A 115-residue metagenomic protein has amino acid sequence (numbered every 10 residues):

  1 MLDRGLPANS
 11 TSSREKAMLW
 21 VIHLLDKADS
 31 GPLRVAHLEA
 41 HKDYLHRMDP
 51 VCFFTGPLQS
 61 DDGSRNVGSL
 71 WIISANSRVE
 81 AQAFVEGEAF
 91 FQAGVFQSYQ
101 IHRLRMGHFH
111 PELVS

Functional and structural regions predicted by a protein language model:
L2-S115: Conserved, structured core segments of small domains
